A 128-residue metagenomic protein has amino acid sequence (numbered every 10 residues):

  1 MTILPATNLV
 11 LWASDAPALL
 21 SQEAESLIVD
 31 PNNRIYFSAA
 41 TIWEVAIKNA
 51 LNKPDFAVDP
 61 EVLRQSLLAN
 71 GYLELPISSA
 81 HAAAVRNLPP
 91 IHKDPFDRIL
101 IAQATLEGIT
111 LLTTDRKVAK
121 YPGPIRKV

Functional and structural regions predicted by a protein language model:
M1-F37, L51-Q65, E107, R116-K120: Short, well-structured N-terminal submotif of metal-dependent ribonuclease cores
T7, N70, G123: Change "...and in nucleic-acid phosphodiester-cleaving endonucleases..." to "...and in nucleic-acid processing enzymes
L9, T41-I42, H81, L100 (+1 more regions): Alpha-helix capping/helix-boundary segments
S14, A40, I77-A80: Generic beta-structure capping elements
V45: Phosphate/NTP-binding elements of NTP-utilizing enzymes
D55-E61, L68-T114, V128: Active-site neighborhoods of divalent-metal-dependent phosphate/nucleic-acid chemistry enzymes
P122-V128: Active-site regions of enzymes building and remodeling cell-envelope glycoconjugates
